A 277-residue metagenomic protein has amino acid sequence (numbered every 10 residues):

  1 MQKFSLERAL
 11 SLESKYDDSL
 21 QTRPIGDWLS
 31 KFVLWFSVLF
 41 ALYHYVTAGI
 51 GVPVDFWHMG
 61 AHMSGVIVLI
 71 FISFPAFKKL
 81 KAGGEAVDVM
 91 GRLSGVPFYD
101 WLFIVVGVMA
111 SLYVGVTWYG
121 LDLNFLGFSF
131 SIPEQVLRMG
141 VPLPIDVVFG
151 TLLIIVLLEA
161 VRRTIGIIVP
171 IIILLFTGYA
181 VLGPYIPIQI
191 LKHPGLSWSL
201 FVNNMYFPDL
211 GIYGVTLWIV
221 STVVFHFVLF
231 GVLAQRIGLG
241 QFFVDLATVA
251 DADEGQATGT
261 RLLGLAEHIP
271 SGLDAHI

Functional and structural regions predicted by a protein language model:
M1-V141, V147-T151: Conserved, well-structured core domains of diverse proteins
L10-E13, D17-R23, M90-L93, I132 (+9 more regions): Generic alpha-helix detector with strongest preference for long hydrophobic helices that associate with membranes
A41-I50, I70-K81, G107-L126, V141-D146 (+2 more regions): Structural signal for alpha-helical transmembrane segments and their membrane-water exit/capping regions in multi-pass
V148-L152, P170, S221: Hydrophobic alpha-helical transmembrane segments
I154, L182-H276: Membrane-embedded alpha-helical segments and adjacent helix-loop junctions characteristic of multi-pass solute
